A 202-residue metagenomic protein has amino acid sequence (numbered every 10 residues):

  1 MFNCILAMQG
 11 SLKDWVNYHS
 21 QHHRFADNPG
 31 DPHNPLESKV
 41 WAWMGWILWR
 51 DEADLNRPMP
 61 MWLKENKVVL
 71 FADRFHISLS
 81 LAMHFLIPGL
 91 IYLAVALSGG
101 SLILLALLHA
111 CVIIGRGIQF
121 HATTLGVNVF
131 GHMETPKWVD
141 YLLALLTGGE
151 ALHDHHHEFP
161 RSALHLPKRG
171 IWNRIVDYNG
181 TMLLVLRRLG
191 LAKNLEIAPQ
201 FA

Functional and structural regions predicted by a protein language model:
M1-L125, R161-A202: Non-catalytic, topology-defining segments of multipass membrane proteins
V127-I171: Glycine/small-residue-rich hydrophobic helix-like segments
